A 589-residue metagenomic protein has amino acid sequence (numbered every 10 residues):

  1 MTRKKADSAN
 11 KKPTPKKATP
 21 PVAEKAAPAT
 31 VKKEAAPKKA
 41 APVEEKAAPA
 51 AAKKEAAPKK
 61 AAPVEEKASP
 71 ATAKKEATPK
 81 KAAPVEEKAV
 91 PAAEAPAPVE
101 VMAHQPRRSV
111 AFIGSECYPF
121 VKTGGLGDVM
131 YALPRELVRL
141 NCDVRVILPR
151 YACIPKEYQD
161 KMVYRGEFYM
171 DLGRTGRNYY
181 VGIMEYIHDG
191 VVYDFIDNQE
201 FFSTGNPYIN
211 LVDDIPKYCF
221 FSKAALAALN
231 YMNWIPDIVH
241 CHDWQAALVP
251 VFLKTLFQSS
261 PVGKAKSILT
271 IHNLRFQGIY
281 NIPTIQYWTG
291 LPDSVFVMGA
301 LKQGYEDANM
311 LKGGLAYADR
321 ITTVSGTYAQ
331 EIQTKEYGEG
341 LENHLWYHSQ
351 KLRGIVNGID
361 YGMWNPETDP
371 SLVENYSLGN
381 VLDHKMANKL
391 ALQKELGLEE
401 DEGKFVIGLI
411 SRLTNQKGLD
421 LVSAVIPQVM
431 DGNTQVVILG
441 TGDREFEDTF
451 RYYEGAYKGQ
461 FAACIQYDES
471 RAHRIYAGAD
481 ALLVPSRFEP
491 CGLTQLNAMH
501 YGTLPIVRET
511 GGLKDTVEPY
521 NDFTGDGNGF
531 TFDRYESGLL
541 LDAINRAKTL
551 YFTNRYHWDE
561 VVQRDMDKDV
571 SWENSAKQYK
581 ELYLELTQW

Functional and structural regions predicted by a protein language model:
T2, S8-A9, P13-V31, A35-V43 (+3 more regions): Low-complexity, polybasic segments enriched for Lys interleaved with small residues
T2-A6, K11-K12, K16-K17, K81 (+1 more regions): Catalytic cores of nucleotide-sugar-dependent glycosyltransferases that transfer UDP/GDP/TDP-activated
